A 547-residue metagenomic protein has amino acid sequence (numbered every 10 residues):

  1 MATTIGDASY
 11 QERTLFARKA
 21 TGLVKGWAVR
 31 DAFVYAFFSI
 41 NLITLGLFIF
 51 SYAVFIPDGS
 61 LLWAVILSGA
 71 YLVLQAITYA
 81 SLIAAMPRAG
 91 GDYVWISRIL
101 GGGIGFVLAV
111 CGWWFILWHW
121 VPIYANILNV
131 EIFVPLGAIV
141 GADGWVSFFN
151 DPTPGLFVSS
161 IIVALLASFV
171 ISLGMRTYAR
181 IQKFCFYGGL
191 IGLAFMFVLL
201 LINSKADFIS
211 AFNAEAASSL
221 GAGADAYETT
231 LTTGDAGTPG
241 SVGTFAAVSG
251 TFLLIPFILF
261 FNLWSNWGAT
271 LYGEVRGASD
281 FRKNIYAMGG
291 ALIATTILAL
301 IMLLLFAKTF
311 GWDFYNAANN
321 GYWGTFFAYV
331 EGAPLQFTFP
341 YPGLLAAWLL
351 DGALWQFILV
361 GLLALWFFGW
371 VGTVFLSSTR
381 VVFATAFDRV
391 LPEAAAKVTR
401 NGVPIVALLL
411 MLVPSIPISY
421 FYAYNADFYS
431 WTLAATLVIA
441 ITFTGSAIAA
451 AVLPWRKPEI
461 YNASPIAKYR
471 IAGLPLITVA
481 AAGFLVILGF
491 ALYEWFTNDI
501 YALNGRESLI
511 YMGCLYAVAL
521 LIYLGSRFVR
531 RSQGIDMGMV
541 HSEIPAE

Functional and structural regions predicted by a protein language model:
M1-L62, I66, L72-I77, F212-E228 (+2 more regions): Membrane-interface "cap" regions at the ends of multi-pass membrane proteins
G22-K25, G91, L173-K183, L263-M302 (+2 more regions): Hydrophobic, small-residue-rich membrane helices and short re-entrant helix-turn-helix hairpins that build
D31-G46, S160-V163, S219-T309, A353-F375 (+1 more regions): Hydrophobic, membrane-embedded alpha-helices of multi-pass small-molecule transporters
W63, M196-V198, I202-S204, S210 (+4 more regions): A generic transmembrane alpha-helix motif of multi-pass inner-membrane proteins
L74-S81, A85-A164, S168, G372-R380 (+1 more regions): Hydrophobic transmembrane alpha-helices that form the core helical bundles of multi-pass secondary transporters
V94-G101, I139, A224-T238, A287-V371 (+1 more regions): TM-loop-TM module centered on a large, flexible mid-protein loop between adjacent transmembrane helices in multi-pass
P154-G155, A167, F184, A206 (+3 more regions): C-terminal membrane-solvent junction of multi-pass transporters and transport-like membrane proteins
F157-A222, L263, A287-A294, T432-G445 (+3 more regions): Membrane-interface loop-to-helix entry segments
